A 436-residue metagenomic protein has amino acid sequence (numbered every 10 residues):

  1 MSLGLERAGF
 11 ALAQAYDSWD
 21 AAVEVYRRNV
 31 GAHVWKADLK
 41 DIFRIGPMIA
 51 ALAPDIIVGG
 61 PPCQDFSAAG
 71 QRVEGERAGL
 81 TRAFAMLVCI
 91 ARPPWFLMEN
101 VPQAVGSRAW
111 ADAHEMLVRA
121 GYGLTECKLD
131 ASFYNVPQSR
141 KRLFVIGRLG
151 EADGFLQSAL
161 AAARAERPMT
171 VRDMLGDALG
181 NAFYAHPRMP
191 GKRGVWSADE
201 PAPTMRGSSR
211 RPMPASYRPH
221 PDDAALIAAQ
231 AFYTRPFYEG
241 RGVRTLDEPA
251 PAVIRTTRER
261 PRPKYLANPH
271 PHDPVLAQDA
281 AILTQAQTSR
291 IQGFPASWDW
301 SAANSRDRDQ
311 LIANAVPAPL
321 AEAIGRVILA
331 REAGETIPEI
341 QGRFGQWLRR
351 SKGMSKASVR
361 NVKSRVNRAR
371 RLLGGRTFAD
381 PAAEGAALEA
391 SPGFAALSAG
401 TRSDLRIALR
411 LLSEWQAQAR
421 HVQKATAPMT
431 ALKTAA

Functional and structural regions predicted by a protein language model:
M1-L12, M116-R119, R142-E339, L432-A436: S-adenosyl-L-methionine-dependent DNA methyltransferase catalytic core
M1-P94, P102-V105, A111: Core alpha/beta nucleotide-donor-binding catalytic domains of modification enzymes
F10, Y122, M354: Short phosphate-binding/catalytic loops that engage adenosine nucleotides
A50-F66, R402-A431: A contiguous, low-structure linker/loop signature
G79-L149, G154-F155: Conserved Class I SAM-dependent methyltransferase catalytic core
I337-G353: Long, charged low-complexity interaction segments
K352-A419: Non-catalytic DNA-binding core/recognition domains of DNA-processing enzymes
A387-P392, Q423-A435: Flexible interdomain linker/hinge and immediately adjacent N-terminus of the catalytic tyrosine-recombinase domain
